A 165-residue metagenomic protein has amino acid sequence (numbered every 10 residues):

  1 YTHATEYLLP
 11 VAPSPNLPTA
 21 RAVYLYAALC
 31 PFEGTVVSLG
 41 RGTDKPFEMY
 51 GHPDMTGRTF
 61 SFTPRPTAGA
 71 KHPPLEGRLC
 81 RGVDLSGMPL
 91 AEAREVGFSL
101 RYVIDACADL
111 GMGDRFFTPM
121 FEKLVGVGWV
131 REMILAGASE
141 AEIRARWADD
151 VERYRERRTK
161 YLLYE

Functional and structural regions predicted by a protein language model:
Y1, Y7, Y24-Y26, Y50 (+3 more regions): Sequence-level detector for tyrosine residue identity
Y1-P31: Conserved anion/nucleotide-ligand pocket segment
L9, P15, V83, Y161-L162: Flexible, active-site-adjacent loop/turn segments at secondary-structure boundaries
P18-Y24, G77, G113-D114, Y161: Short, surface-exposed, polar/charged, turn-prone segments marking secondary-structure boundaries
F32-F47, P53-M55: Ligand/cofactor pocket segment of small-molecule handling proteins
P46, Y50-R146: Conserved functional hotspot residues or short segments at active or partner-binding sites across diverse domains
L135-E165: C-terminal regions of mature proteins
